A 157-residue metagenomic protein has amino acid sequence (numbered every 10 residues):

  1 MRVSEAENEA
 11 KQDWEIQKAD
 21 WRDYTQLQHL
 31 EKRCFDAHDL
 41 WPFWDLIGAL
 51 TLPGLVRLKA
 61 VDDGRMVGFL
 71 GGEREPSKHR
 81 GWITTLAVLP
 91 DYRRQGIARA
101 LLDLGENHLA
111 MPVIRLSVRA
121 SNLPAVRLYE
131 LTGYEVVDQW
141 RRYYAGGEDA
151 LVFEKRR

Functional and structural regions predicted by a protein language model:
R2-W14, K18-R93, R99-H108, R156-R157: Acetyl-CoA-dependent GNAT
Q26, R127-L128: Well-formed, non-transmembrane alpha-helical positions, independent of function
I97-A98, M111, Y134: Helix N-cap/coil-helix junction residues
A98, L102, S121-A125, R142-G147: Short glycine/proline-centered loop/turn elements that form peptide/ligand docking sites
L102, H108-A120, W140: Conserved GNAT acetyl-CoA-binding A-motif
R115-V118, E130, E135-V152: Conserved catalytic-core motifs of GNAT/GCN5-like acyltransferases
